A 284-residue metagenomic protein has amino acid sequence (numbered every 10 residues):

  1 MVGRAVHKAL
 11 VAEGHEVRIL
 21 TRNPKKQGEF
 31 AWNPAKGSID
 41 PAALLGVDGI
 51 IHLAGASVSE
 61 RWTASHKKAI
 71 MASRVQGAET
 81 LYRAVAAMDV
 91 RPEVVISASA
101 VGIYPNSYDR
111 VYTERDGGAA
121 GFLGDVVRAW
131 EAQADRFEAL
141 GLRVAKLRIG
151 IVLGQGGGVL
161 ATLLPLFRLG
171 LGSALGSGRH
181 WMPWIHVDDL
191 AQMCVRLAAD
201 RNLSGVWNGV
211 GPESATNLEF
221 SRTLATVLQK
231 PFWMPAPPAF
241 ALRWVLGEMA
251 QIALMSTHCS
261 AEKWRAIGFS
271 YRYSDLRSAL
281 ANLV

Functional and structural regions predicted by a protein language model:
K26, A31-G77: NAD(P)H-binding glycine-rich loop region in Rossmannoid oxidoreductase-like domains and their noncatalytic homologs
E79-G121: Conserved Rossmann-fold NAD(P)-dependent oxidoreductase catalytic core, especially the SDR/UDP-sugar
S99, A132-Q155: Conserved beta-loop-beta element that borders a ligand/cofactor-binding pocket
G117-L123, G150-G157, S177-V187: Glycine-rich "substrate-gating" loop/helix at the edge of Rossmann-like oxidoreductase active sites
R128, L140-L142, L153-T162, L197-W207: Glycine/proline-rich active-site loop of Rossmann-fold NAD(P)-dependent oxidoreductases
L164-G172, H180-A215: Alpha-helical substrate-binding/gating segment
L197-E248, A281-V284: Mid/C-terminal beta-alpha module of Rossmann-like enzyme folds, strongest in SDR-family dehydrogenases/epimerases
Q251-V284: C-terminal amphipathic/interface module of NAD(P)-dependent oxidoreductases and related NAD-binding regulators
